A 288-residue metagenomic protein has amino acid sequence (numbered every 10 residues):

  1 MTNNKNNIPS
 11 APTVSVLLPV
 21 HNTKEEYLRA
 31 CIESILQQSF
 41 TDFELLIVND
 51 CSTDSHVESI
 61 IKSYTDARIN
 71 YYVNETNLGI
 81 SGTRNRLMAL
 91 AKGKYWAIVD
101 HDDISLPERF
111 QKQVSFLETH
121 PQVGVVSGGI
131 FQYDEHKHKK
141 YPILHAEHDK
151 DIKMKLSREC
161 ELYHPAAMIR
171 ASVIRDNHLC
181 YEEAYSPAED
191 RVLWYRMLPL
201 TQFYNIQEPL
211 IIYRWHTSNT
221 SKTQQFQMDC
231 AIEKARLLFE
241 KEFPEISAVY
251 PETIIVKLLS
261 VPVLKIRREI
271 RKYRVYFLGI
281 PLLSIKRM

Functional and structural regions predicted by a protein language model:
E33-D42: Short, acidic, metal-binding catalytic loop of nucleotide-sugar glycosyltransferases
N49-E58, T76, D100: A conserved acidic beta->alpha catalytic loop
T53-K62, I104, E108: Acidic helix N-cap motif at the loop->helix transition within catalytic regions of sugar-transfer enzymes
V57, N74-A91, K112: Glycine-rich, basic loop-to-helix element that forms the pyrophosphate-binding segment of sugar-nucleotide handling
A89, A146-A231: Conserved nucleotide-sugar donor-binding catalytic segment
W96: Short aromatic/hydrophobic "clamp" motif used to bind/position activated sugar donors
D100-I104, G129: The conserved acidic donor/metal-binding loop of glycosyltransferases
E108-K140: Conserved donor NDP-sugar-binding/catalytic core segment of glycosyltransferases
